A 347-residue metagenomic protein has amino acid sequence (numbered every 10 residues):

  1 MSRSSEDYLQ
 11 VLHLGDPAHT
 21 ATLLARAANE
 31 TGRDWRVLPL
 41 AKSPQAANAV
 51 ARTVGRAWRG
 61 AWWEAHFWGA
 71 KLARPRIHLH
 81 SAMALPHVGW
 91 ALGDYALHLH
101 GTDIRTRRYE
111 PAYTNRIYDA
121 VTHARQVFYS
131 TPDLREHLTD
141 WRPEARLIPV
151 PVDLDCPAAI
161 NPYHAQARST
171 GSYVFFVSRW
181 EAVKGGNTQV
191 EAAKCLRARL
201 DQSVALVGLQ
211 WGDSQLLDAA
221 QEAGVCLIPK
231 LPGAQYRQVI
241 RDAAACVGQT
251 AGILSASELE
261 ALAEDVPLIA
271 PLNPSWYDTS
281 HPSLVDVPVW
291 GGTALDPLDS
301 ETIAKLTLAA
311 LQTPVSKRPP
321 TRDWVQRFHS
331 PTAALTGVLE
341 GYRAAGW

Functional and structural regions predicted by a protein language model:
A65-L72, Y109-V127: Membrane-proximal helix-turn-helix segments that form the acceptor-binding/catalytic region of lipid-linked
R76-H78, W90-R107, V127-F128: Active-site proximal beta-strand in glycosyltransferases
L79-A84, A251: Short His-centered aromatic/hydrophobic patch
Y118, T122-N161: Donor nucleotide-sugar binding/catalytic pocket of nucleotide-sugar-dependent glycosyltransferases
A159-K184, V190-R197, V207: Conserved donor-binding/catalytic core segment of Leloir-type glycosyltransferases
Q215-A234, D242-A245: Nucleotide-activated donor-binding/catalytic signature segment of Leloir-type glycosyltransferases, i.e., the conserved
R241-I253, V266-P267: Acidic donor-binding loop of glycosyltransferase active sites
A294-T302, L311-R343: A charged, aromatic-enriched C-terminal amphipathic alpha-helix characteristic of glycosyltransferases across folds
